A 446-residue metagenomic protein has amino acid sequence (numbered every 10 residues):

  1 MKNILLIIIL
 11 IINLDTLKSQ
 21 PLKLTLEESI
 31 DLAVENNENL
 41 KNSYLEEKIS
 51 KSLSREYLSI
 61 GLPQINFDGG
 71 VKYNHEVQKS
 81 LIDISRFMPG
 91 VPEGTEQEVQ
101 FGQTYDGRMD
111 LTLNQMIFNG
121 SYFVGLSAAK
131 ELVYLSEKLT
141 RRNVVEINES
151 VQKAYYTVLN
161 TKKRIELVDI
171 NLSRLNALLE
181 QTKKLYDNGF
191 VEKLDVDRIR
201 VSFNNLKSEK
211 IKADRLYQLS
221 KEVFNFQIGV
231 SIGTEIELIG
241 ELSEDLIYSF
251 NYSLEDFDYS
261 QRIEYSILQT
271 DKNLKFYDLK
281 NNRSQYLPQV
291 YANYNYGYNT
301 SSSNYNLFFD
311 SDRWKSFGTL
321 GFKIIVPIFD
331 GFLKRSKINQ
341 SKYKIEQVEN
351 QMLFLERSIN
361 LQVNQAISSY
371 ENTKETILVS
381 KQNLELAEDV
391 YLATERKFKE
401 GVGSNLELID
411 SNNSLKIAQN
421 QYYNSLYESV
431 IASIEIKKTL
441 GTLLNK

Functional and structural regions predicted by a protein language model:
M1-L26, I30, V34-N37, Y423 (+2 more regions): Bacterial Sec-dependent N-terminal signal peptides
S19-G70, E76-V77, I232, L238-F276 (+3 more regions): Bacterial Sec-pathway N-terminal export signals of envelope proteins
P21, D68-L111, E241-S249, N293-V326: Small/polar, glycine/serine/threonine/aspartate-rich low-complexity segments that form flexible
L24, S52, E146-Y259, S369 (+1 more regions): Periplasmic alpha-helical coiled-coil/stalk elements that build and connect Gram-negative outer-membrane
K41-L45, L58, I117-V144, L194 (+4 more regions): Sec/SRP-type N-terminal targeting helices
R55, T112, D278-N281, K323: Outer-membrane beta-barrel architecture
N66-D68, H75-V77, I232, Q421-K446: Acidic, low-complexity, intrinsically disordered peripheral segments
Y186-F190, F398-V402, T439: A short glycine-centered flexible hinge/capping loop motif at secondary-structure junctions
